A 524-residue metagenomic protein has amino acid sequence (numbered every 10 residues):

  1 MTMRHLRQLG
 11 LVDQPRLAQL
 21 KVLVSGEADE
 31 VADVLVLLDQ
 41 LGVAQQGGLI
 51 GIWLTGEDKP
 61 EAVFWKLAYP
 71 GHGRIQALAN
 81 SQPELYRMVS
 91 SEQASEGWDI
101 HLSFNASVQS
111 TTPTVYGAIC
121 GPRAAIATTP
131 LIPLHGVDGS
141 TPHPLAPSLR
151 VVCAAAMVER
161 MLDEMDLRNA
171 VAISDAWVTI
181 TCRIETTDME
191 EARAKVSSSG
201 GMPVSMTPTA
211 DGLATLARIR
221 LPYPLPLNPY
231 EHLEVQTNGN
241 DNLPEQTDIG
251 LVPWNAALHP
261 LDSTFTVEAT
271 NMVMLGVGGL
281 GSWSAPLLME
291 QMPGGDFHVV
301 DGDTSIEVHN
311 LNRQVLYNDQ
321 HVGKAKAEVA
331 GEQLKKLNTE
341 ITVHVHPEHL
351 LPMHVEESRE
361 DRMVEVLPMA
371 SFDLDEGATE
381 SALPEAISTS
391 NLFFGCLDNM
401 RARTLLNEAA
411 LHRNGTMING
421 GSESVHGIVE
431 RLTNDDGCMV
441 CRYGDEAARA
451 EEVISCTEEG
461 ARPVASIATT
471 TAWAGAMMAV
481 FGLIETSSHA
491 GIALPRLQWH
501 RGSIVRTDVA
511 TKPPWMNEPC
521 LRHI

Functional and structural regions predicted by a protein language model:
M1-I524: Adenine nucleotide-associated cytosolic modules
